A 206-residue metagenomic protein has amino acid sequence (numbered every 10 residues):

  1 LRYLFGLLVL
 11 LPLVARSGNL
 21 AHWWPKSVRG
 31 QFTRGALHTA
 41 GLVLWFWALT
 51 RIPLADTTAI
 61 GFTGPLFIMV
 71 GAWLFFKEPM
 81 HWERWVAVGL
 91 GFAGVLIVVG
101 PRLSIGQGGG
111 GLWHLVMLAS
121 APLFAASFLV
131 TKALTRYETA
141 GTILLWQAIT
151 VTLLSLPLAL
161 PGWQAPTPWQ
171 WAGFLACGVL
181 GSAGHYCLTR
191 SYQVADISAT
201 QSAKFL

Functional and structural regions predicted by a protein language model:
R2-F5, W47-F76, I197-L206: Specific alpha-helical transmembrane segments that line the substrate/conduction pathway and gating interfaces
L4, L11, G35-V43, P65-V70 (+6 more regions): Hydrophobic/small/kink-forming positions within alpha-helical transmembrane segments of polytopic membrane proteins
L7-K26, V95-Q107, V151-Q170, A176: Membrane-interface helix-cap regions at the ends of transmembrane helices in multi-pass membrane proteins
L7-L10, I105-W163: Transmembrane alpha-helical segments that form core, pore/gating elements of small-molecule transporters/exporters
L10-K26, F67-W82, A125-T139, H185-D196: C-terminal ends of transmembrane helices
L20-L44, G111-S120, A165-A183: Loop-to-transmembrane-helix transition segments
T58-T63, L134-T150, H185-L206: Helix-helix packing/entry segments at the starts of transmembrane helices
M69-P122, R136: Juxtamembrane helix-loop boundary signature in multi-pass membrane transporters
